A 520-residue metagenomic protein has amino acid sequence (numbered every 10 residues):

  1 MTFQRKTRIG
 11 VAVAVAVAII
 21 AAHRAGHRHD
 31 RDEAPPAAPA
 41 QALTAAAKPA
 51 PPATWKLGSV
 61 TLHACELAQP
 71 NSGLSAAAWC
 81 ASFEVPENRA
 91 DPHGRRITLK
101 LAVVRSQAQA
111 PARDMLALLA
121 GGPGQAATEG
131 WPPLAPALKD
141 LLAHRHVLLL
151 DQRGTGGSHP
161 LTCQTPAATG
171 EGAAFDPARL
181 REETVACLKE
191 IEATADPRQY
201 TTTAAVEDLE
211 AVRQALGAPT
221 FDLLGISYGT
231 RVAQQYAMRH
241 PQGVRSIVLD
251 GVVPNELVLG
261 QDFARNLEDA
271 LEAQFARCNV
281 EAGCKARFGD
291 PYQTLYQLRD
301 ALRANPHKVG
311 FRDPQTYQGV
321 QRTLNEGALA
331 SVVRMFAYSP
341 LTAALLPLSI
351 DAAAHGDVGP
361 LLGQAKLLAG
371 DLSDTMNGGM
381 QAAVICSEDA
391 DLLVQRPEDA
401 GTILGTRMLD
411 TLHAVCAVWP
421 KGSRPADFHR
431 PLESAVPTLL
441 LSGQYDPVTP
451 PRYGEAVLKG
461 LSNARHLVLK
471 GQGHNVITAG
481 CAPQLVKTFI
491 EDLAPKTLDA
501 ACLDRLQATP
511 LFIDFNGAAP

Functional and structural regions predicted by a protein language model:
M1-R5: Short, Lys/Arg-rich N-terminal segment immediately upstream of the first membrane anchor
K6-I9, A25, Q214, N475: Hydrophobic alpha-helical segments, especially transmembrane helices and their immediate juxtamembrane helical caps
R8-H23: Hydrophobic membrane-insertion alpha-helices, especially the h-region of bacterial N-terminal signal peptides
A22-D32: Hydrophobic single-pass membrane-insertion segments
G26-H27, A68-F83, H146, G225-A233 (+2 more regions): Solvent-exposed, charged interface segments at domain starts and junctions
P35-N325, A383-P520: Gly/Pro-rich cap/lid or specificity-loop segments adjacent to the active site
N279-G378: Alpha/beta-hydrolase-fold enzymes
